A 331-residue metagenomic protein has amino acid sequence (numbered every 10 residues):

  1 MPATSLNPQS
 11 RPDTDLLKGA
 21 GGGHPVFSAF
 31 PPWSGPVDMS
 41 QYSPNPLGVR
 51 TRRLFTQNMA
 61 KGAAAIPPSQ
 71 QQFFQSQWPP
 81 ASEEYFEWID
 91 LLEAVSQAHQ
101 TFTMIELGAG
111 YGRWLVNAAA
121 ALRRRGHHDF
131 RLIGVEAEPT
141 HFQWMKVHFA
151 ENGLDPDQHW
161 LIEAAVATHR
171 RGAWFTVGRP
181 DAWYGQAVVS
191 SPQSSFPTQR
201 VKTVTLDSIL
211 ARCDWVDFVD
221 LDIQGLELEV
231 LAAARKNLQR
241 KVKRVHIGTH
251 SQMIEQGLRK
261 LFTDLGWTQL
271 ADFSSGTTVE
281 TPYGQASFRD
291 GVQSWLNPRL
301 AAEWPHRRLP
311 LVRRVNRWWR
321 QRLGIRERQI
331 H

Functional and structural regions predicted by a protein language model:
M1-H331: Phosphate/nucleotide-binding beta-alpha loop and adjacent structural elements of enzyme active sites
